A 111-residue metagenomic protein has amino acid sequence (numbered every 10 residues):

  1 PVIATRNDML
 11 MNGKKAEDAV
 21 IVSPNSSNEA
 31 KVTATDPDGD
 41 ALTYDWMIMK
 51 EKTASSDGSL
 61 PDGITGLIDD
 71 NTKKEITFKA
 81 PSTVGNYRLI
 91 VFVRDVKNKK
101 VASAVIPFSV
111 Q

Functional and structural regions predicted by a protein language model:
M9-D18, I48-E75: Low-complexity "stalk/linker" and mucin-like segments enriched in Ser/Thr/Pro/Ala/Gly
V22-S26, V32-D38, K50, D95: Extracellular acidic, Ser/Thr/Pro-rich low-complexity tracts
N25-S27, A41, V84-R88: Extracellular Ig-like/FN3 beta-sandwich strand-entry sites
Y44-W46: Short beta-strand elements bearing conserved aromatic residues within extracellular beta-rich modules
E75-T83: Residue-level recognition of secondary-structure-to-loop junctions
R94-K100: Short, solvent-exposed loop/turn segments at the edges of extracellular beta-sandwich modules
K100-I106: Extracellular and select intracellular beta-sandwich modules with Ser/Thr-enriched, small-residue motifs on
